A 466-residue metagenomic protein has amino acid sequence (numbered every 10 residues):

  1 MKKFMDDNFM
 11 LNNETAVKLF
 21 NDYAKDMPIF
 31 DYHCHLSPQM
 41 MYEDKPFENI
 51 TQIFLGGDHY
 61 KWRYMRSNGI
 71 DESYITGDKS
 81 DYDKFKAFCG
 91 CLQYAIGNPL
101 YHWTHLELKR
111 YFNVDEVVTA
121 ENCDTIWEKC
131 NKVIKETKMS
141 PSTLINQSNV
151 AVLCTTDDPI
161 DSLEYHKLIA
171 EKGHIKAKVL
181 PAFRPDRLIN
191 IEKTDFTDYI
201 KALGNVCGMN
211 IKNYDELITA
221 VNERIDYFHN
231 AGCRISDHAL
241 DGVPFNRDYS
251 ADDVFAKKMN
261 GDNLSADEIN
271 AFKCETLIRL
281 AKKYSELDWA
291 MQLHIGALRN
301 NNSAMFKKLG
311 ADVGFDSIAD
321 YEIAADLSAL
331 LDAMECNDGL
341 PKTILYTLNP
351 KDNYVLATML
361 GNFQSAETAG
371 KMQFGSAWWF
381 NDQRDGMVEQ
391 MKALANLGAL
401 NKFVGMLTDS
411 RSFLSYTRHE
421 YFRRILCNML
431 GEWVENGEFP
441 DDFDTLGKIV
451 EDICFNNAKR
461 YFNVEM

Functional and structural regions predicted by a protein language model:
K2-L287, G339-P341, L345-N353, A357 (+1 more regions): Metal-cofactor-binding active-site regions of metalloenzymes
S265-I269, F315-Y321: A short acidic, glycine-rich active-site loop that binds or catalyzes chemistry on phosphate/adenosine moieties
M291-L293: C-terminal amphipathic alpha-helical interaction region
A297, N302: Hard-cation-handling environments
F306-I318: Active-site loop ensemble at the mouth of alpha/beta enzyme cores that anchors a bound cofactor
Y321-L327: Divalent-cation-assisted or electrostatically stabilized phosphate/pyrophosphate-binding catalytic cores
L330-C336: Short, basic/hydrophobic alpha-helical segments
